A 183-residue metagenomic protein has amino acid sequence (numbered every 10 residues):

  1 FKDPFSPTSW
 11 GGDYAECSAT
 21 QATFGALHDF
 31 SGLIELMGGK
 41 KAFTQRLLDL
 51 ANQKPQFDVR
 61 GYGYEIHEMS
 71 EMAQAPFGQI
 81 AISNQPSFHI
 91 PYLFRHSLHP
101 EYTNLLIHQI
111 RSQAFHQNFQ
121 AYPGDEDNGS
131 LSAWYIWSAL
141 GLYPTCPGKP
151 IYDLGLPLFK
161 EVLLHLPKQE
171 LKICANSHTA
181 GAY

Functional and structural regions predicted by a protein language model:
F1-L158, V162-E170, S177: Active-site core of glycosidic bond-cleaving carbohydrate-active enzymes
H178-Y183: Short, intrinsically disordered, charge-balanced linker/junction segments flanking boundaries in proteins
